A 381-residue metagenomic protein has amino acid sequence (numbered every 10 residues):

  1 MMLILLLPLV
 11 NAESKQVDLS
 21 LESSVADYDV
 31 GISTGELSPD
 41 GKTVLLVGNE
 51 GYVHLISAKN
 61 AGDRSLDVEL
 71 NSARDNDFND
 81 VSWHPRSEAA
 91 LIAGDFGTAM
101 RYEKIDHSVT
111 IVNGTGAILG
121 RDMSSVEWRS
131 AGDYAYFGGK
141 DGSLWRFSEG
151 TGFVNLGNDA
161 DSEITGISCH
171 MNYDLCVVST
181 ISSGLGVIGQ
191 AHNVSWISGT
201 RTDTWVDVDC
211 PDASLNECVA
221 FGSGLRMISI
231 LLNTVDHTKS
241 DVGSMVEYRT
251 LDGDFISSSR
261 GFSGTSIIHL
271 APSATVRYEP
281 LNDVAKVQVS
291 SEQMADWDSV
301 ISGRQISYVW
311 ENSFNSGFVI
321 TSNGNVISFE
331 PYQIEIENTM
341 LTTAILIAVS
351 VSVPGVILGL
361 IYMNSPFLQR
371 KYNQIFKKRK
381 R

Functional and structural regions predicted by a protein language model:
M1-P8: Bacterial N-terminal signal peptides
A12-R381: Residue-level hotspots at or immediately adjacent to binding/recognition sites across diverse folds
